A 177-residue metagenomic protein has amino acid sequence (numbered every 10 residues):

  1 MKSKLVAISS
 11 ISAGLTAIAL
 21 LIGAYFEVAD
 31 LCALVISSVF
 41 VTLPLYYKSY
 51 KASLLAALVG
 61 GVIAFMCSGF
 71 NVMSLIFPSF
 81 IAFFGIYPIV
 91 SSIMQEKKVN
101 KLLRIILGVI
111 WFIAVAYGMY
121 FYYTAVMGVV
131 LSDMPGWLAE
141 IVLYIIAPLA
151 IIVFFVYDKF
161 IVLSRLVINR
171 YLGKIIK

Functional and structural regions predicted by a protein language model:
K2-L55: Hydrophobic transmembrane alpha-helices
V6-I11, C32, L54-L58, F77-P78 (+3 more regions): Hydrophobic alpha-helical transmembrane segments
S9-S12, F80-Y117: Short helix-perturbing small/polar motifs within transmembrane alpha-helices
L15-L21, G61-G69, W111-M119: Aromatic-anchored segments of alpha-helical transmembrane domains
L21-D30, G61-I93: Interfacial aromatic-anchored transmembrane helix boundaries in multi-pass membrane proteins
A24, Y46, A64, S68 (+4 more regions): Membrane-water interface at transmembrane helix exits
S53-A64, L103-F112: Central hydrophobic cores of alpha-helical transmembrane segments in multi-pass integral membrane proteins
K101-K177: Membrane-embedded alpha-helical hairpins and interfacial helices in multi-pass inner-membrane proteins
